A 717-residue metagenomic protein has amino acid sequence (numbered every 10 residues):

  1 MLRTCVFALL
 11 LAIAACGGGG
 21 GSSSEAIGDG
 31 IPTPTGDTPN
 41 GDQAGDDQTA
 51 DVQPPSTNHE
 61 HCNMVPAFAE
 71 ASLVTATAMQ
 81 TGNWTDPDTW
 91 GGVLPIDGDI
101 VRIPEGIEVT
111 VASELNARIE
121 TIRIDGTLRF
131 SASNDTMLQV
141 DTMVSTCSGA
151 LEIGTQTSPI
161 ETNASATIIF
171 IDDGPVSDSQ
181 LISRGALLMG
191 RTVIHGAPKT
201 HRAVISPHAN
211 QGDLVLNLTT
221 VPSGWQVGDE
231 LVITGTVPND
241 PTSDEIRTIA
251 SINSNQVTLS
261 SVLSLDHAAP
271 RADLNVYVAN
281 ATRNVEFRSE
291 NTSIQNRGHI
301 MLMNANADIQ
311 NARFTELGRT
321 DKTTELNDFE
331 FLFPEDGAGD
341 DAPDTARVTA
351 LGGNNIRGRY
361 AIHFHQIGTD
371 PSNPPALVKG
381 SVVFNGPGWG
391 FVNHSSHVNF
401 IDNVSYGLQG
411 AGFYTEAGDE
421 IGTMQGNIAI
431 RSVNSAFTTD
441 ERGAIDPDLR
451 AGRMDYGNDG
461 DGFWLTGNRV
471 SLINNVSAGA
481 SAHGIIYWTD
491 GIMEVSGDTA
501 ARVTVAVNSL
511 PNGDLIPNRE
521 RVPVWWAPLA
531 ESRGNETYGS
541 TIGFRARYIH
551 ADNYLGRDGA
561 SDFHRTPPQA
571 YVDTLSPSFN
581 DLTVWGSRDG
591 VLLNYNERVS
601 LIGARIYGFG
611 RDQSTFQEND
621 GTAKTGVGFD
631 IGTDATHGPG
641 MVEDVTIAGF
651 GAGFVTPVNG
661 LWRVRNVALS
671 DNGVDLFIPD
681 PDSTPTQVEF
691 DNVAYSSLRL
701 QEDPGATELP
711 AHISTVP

Functional and structural regions predicted by a protein language model:
M1-A14: Sec-dependent bacterial lipoprotein signal peptides
I13-T49: Bacterial Sec-dependent N-terminal signal peptides
V52-N58, G98-V204, S223, D229-R247 (+11 more regions): Extracellular beta-helix/beta-solenoid repeat scaffolds
A69-E105, V221-E230: Acidic Gly/Asp/Thr-rich repetitive segments characteristic of extracellular carbohydrate-active and adhesion proteins
Q156-I182, K199-T200, V204-S206, A281-T292 (+9 more regions): Acidic/polar low-complexity surface segments
T282, N304, I309, R357 (+23 more regions): Parallel beta-helix/beta-solenoid
E316, N385, G407, G412 (+10 more regions): Residues in short coils/turns that link rungs of repeat/solenoid architectures in beta-rich domains
D634, G640, D644-P717: C-terminal accessory/interaction regions of large nucleic acid-associated machines
